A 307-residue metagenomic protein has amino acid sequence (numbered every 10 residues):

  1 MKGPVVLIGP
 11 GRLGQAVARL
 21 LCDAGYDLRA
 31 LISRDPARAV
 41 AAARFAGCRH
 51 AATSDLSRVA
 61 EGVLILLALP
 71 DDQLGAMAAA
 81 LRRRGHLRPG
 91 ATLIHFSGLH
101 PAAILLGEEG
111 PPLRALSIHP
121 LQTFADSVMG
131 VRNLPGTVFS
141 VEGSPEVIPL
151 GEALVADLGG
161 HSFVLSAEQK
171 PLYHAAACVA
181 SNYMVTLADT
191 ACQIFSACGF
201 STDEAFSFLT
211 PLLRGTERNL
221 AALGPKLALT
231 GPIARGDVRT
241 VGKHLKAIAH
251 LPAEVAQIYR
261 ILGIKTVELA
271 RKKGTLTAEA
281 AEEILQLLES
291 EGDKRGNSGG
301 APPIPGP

Functional and structural regions predicted by a protein language model:
M1-P4, G62, G90, G136: Phosphate-coordination loops involved in phosphoryl transfer and adenosine-cofactor binding
M1-S57: NAD(P)+-binding Rossmann beta1-loop-alpha1 motif at the extreme N-terminus of oxidoreductases
A30-S33, L93-F96, V141-E142: Short, hydrophobic beta-strand segments that form beta-sheet elements in well-ordered domains
V40-F45, R114, M129-A222, R239 (+1 more regions): Internal alpha-helical scaffold of NAD(P)-dependent oxidoreductase catalytic cores
A46-G130: Rossmann-like NAD(P)(H) cofactor-binding subdomain of soluble oxidoreductases
R218-L276: Interdomain hinge/lid region at the active-site interface of Rossmann-like NAD(P)-dependent oxidoreductases
T266, A270-P307: NAD(P)-dependent dehydrogenase/reductase Rossmann-like domain
